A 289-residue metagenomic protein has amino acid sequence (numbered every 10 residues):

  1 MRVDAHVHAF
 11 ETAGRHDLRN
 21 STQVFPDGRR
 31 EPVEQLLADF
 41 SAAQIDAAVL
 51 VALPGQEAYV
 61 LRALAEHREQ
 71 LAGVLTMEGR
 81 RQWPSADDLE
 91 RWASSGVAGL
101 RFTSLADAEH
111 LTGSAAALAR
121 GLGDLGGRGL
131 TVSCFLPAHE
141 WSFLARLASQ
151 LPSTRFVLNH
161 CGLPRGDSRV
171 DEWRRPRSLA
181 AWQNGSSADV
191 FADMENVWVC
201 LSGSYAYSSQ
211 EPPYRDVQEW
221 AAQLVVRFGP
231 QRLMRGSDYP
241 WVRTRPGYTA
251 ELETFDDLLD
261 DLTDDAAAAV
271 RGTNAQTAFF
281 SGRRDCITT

Functional and structural regions predicted by a protein language model:
M1-N20: Replace "His-x-His-based motif
M1-V3, D27-A47, A222-Q223, R227-M234 (+1 more regions): Mid-to-C-terminal alpha-helical segments outside catalytic/metal-binding sites
V3-V7, A47-L50, L71-L75, A98-F102 (+4 more regions): Hydrophobic faces of well-ordered beta-strands that scaffold small-molecule active sites in alpha/beta enzyme cores
H6, F40, V60, L100 (+6 more regions): Conserved, mostly hydrophobic/aromatic
H8, L53, T76-R80, T103-L105 (+4 more regions): Active-site beta-loop-alpha junctions enriched in small/polar residues
N20-V51, A58-H67, E90: Alpha-helical scaffold segments that flank or form the walls of functional sites
E57-H139, R146, C200: Active-site gating/metal-coordination segments in enzymes
T112-M234, T288: Catalytic pocket-lining loop regions of alpha/beta-barrel enzymes, especially the amidohydrolase/enolase/GH5 lineages
